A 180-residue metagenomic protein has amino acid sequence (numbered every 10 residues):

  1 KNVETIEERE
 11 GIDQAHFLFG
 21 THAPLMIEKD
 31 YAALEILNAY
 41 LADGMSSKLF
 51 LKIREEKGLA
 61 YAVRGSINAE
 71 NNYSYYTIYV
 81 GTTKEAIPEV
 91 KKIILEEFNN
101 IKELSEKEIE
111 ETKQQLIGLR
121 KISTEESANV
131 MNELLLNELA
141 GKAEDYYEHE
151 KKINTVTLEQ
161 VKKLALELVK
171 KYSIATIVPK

Functional and structural regions predicted by a protein language model:
K1-K48, I177: His/Glu-based metal-binding/catalytic segments typifying zinc-dependent metallopeptidases
K1-T5, K163-K180: Proteolytic maturation boundary segments
L18-P24, R54-K102, E106-N154, K171-P179: M16 family metallopeptidases and their MPP-like homologs
D43-L59: M16/MPP (pitrilysin/insulinase) zinc-metallopeptidase core fold and M16-derived inactive scaffolds
V156-K163: A short, acidic, amphipathic alpha-helical segment used as a generic capping/interface helix at domain edges
